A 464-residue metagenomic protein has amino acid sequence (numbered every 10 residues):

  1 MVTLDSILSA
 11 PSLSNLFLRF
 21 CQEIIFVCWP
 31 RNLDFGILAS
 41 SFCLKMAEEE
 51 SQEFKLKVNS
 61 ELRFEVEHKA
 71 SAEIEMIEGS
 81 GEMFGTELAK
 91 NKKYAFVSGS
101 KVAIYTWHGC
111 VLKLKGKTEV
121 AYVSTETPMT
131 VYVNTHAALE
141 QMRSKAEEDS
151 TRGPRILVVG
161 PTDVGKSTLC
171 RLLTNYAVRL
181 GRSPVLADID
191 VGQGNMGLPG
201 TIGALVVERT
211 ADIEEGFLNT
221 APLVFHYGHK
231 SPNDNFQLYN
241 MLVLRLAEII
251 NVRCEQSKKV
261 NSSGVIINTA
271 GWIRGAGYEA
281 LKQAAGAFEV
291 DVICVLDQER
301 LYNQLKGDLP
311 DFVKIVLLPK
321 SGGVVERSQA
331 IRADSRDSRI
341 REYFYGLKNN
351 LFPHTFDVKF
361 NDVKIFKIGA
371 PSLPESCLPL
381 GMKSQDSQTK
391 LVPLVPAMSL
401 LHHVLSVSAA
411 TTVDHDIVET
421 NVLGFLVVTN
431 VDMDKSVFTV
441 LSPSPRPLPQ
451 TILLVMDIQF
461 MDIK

Functional and structural regions predicted by a protein language model:
Q22, P30-R31: Compositionally biased, intrinsically disordered low-complexity segments enriched in Pro/Arg/Gln/His
F42-T151, V158, L172, S231 (+1 more regions): Preference for solvent-exposed, low-hydrophobicity sequence contexts
S124-S150, V164, S183, A204-L205 (+1 more regions): ASCE P-loop NTPase motor cores of helicases and related translocases
G153-L157, S183-V185, G264-I266: Residue-level preference for the first positions of well-ordered beta-strands
R155-N175: Glycine-rich phosphate-binding P-loop
N175-V185: Post-Walker A helix-loop "phosphate-sensing" segment adjacent to the P-loop in P-loop NTPases
V185-G264: Nucleotide-state-sensitive switch-loop elements of NTP-binding domains
V252-V313: Phosphate/Mg2+-binding loops and adjacent switch elements in nucleotide/diphosphate-handling enzyme cores
